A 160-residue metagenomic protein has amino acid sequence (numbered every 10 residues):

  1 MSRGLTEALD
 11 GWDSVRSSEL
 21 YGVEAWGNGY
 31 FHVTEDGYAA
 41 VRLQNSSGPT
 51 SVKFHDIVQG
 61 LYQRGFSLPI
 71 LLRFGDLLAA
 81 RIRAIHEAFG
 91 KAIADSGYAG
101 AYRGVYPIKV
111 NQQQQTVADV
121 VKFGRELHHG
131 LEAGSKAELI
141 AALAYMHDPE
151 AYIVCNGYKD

Functional and structural regions predicted by a protein language model:
S2-L5, G11-D13, L77-A79, G104 (+1 more regions): N-terminal start-of-chain detector that recognizes signal peptides and the immediate post-cleavage beginning
S2-R3, S67, A137-I140: A broad, low-specificity signal for short, low-complexity segments enriched in glycine/proline and polar/charged
S2-S47: N-terminal basic/disordered segments at the start of proteins
L9-W12, S18-L20, P49, R83-I85 (+2 more regions): A short linear-motif detector with a strong N-terminal bias
D13-R16, G22-E24, K53-H55, G60-L61 (+1 more regions): Short secondary-structure boundary micro-motifs
R16-S17, R83-K91, Q114-D119, L139-A141: Short alpha-helical segments and helix-capping/turn motifs at coil-helix boundaries
V33-Q112: Low-complexity, highly charged intrinsically disordered N-terminal segments that act as targeting/localization
S96-D160: Active-site-proximal beta-alpha core segment in soluble small-molecule metabolic enzymes
